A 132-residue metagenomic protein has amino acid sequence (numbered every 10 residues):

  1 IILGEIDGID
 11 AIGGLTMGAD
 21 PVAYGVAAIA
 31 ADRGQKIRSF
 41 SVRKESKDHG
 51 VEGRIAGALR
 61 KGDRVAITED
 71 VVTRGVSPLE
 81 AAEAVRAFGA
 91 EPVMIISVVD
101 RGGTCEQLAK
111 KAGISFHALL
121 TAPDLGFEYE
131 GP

Functional and structural regions predicted by a protein language model:
I1-I6: Active-site-facing substrate-recognition patch
G8, Q35-K36, G89-E91: Short loop/turn motifs at secondary-structure junctions
G8-G18, M94-I96: Short glycine-rich phosphate-binding loop at a beta-alpha junction
D20, Y24, G103-E106: Short, surface-exposed alpha-helical segments at coil->helix boundaries
V22-A66, T73-L79: Short, glycine/charge-rich flexible loops or terminal/linker lids adjacent to PRPP-binding catalytic cores
K47, V71-R74, V98-T104: Short Gly/Pro-enriched loop/turn and capping motifs at secondary-structure junctions
E83-P132: PRPP-dependent phosphoribosyltransferase catalytic core
